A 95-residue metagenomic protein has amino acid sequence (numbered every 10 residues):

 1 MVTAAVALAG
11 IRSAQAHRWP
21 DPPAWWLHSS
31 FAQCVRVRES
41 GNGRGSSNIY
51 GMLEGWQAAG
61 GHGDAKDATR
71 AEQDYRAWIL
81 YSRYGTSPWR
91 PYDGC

Functional and structural regions predicted by a protein language model:
M1-P20: N-terminal prepro-regions of secreted/extracellular proteins
H17-C95: Peptidoglycan cell-wall recognition and remodeling modules
